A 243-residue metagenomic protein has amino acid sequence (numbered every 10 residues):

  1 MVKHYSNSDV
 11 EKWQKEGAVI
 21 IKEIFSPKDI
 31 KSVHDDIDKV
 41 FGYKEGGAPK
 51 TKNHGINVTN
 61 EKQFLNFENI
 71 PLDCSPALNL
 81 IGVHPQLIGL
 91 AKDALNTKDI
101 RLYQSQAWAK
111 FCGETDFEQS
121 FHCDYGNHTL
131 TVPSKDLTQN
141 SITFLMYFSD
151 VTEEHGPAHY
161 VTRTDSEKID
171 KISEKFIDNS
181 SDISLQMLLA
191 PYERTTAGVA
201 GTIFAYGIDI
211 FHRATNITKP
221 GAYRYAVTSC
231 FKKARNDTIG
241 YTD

Functional and structural regions predicted by a protein language model:
M1-K15, K22-T129: Non-heme Fe(II)-dependent double-stranded beta-helix
K3, Y43, G47-T51, L90 (+3 more regions): Non-heme Fe(II)/2-oxoglutarate
K92-R101, S134-T138, F148-H155, E167: Secondary-structure boundary elements
S105-A107, F144-M146, V227-F231: A structural signal for short, well-ordered beta-strand segments
Q106, C123-Y125, M146-D150, T162: Short, structured patches in soluble enzyme cores that scaffold and shape functional sites
E114-F121, L130-P133, E154-R163, I169-S173 (+2 more regions): A short secondary-structure junction signal
H128-K135, P191-Y192: Short, P/G- and charge-enriched loop/turn segments at secondary-structure junctions
T138-S141, V151-F211, N236: Double-stranded beta-helix
